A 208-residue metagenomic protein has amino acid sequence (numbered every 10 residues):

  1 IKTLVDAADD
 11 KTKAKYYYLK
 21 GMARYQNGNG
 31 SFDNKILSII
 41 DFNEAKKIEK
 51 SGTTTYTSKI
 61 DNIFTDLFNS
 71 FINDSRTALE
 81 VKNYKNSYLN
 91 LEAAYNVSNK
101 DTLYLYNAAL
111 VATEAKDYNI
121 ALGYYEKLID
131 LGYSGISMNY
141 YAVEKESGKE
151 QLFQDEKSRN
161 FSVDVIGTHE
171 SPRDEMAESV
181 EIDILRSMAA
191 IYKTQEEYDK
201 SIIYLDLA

Functional and structural regions predicted by a protein language model:
K2, I36, I40-N43, E92 (+2 more regions): Alpha-solenoid helical repeat scaffolds
K11, K50, N99-K100, Y133 (+1 more regions): Short coil turns that delineate tetratricopeptide repeat
Y16, T55, Y104, S137-M138 (+1 more regions): TPR alpha-solenoid repeat register
N27-F32, V81, A115, Q195: Structural motif corresponding to the intra-repeat A-B loop/turn of tetratricopeptide repeats
F32-K35, Y84, Y118, Y198: TPR-repeat structural position
